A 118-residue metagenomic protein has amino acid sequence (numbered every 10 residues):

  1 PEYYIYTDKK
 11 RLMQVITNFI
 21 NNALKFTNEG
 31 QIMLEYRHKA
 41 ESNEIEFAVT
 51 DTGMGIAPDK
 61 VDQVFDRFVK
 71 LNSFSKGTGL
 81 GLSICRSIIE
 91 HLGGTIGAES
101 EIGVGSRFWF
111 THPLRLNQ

Functional and structural regions predicted by a protein language model:
Y4-T7: Conserved micro-motifs of the catalytic ATP-binding
A23-L24: Short helix-loop "hinge" at the ATP-lid/N-box region of the Bergerat-fold HATPase_c
Q31-S42: Short beta-strand/loop element within the Bergerat-fold HATPase_c
G55-Q63: Short helix N-cap motif at coil->helix boundaries in the Bergerat
Q63-F74: Bergerat-fold ATP-binding/catalytic subdomain of histidine kinases
G81, C85: Short alpha-helical Gxxx[C/S/T] motif in the catalytic ATP-binding
